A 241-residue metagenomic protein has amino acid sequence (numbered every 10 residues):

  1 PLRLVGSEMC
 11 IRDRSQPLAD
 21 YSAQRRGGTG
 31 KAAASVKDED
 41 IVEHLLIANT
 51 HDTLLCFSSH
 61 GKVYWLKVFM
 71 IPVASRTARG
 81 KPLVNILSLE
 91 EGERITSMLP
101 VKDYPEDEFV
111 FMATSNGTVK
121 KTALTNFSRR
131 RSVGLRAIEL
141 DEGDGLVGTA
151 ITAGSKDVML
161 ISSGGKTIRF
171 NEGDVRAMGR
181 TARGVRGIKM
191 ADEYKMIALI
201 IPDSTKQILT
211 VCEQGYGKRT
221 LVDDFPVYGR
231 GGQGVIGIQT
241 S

Functional and structural regions predicted by a protein language model:
P1-G6: Single conserved hydrophobic/aromatic residue that forms the stacking wall/gate of nucleotide- or nucleobase-binding
S7-E8, R12-S241: Short, structured "edge-of-domain" segments at secondary-structure transitions
